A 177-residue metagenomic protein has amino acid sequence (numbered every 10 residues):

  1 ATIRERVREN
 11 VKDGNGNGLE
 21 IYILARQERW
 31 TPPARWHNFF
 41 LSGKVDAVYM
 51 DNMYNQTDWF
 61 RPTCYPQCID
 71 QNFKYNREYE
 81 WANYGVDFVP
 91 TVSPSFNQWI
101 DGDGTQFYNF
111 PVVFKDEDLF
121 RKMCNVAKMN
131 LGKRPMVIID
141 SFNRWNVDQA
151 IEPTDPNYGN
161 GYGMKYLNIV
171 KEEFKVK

Functional and structural regions predicted by a protein language model:
A1-K177: Glycan-processing catalytic domains of CAZymes
